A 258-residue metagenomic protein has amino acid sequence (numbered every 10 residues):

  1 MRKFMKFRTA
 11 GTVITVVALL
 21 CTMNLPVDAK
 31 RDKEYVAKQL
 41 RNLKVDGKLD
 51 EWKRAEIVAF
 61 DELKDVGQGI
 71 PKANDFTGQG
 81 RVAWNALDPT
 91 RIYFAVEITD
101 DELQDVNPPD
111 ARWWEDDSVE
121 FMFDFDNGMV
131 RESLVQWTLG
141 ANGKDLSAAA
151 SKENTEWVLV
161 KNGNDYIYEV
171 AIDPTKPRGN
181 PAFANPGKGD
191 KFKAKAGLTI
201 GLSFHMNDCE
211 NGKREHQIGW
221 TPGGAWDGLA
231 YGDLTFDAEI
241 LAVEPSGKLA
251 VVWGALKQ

Functional and structural regions predicted by a protein language model:
M1-A10: N-terminal secretory signal peptides that target proteins for export/translocation
G11-T22: Bacterial N-terminal signal peptides
P26-Q258: Structural preference for beta-rich elements and adjacent junctions enriched in aromatics
